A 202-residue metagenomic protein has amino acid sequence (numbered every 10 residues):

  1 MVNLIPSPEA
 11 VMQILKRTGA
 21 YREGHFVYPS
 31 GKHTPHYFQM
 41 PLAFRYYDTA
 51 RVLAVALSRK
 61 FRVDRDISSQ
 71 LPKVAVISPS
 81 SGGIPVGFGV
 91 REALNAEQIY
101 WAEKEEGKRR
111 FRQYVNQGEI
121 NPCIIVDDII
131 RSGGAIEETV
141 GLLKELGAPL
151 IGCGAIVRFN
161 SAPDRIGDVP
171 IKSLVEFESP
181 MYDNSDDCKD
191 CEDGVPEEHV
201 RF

Functional and structural regions predicted by a protein language model:
M1-I67, F202: Active-site-facing substrate-recognition patch
V2-Q13, V140-F202: PRPP-dependent phosphoribosyltransferase catalytic core
R59, F88, E92, G141 (+1 more regions): Short, well-ordered alpha-helices that flank and scaffold nucleotide-derived cofactor binding pockets
D66-S68, R112-G118, S185: Short amphipathic alpha-helix with an adjacent loop that forms part of the alpha/beta core around
D66-S80: Short glycine-rich phosphate-binding loop at a beta-alpha junction
S81-I124, S132-E137: Short, glycine/charge-rich flexible loops or terminal/linker lids adjacent to PRPP-binding catalytic cores
